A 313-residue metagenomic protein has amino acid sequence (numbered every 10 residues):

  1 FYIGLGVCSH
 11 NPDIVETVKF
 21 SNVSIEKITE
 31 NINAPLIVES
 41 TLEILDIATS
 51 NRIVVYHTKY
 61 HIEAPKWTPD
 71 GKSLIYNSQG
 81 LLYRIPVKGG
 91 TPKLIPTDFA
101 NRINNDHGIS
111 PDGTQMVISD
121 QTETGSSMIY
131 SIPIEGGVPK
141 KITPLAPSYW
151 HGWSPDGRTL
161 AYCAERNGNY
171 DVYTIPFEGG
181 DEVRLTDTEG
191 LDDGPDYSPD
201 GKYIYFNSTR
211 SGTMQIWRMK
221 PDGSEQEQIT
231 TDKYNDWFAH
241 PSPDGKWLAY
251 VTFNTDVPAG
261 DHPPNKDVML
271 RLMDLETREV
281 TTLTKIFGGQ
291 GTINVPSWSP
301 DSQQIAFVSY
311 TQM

Functional and structural regions predicted by a protein language model:
F1-N31: Extracellular glycan-recognition regions
T29-M313: Sequence signature of WD/YWTD-type beta-propeller architectures
